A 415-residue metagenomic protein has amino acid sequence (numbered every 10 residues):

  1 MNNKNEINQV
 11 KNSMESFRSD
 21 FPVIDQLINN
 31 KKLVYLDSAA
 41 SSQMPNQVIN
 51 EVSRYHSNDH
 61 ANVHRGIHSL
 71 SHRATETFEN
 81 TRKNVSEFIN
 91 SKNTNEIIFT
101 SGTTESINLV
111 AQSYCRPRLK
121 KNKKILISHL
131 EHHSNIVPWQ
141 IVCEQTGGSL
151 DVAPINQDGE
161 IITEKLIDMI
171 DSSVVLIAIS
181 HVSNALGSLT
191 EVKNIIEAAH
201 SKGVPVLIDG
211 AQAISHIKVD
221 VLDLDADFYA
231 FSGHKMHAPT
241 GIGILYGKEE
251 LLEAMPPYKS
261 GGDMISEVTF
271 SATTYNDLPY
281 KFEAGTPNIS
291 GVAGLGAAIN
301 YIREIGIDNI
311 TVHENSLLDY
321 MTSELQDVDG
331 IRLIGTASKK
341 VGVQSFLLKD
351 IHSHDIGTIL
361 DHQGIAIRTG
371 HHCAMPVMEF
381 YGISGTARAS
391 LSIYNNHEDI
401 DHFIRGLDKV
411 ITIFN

Functional and structural regions predicted by a protein language model:
M1-N415: Pyridoxal 5′-phosphate
